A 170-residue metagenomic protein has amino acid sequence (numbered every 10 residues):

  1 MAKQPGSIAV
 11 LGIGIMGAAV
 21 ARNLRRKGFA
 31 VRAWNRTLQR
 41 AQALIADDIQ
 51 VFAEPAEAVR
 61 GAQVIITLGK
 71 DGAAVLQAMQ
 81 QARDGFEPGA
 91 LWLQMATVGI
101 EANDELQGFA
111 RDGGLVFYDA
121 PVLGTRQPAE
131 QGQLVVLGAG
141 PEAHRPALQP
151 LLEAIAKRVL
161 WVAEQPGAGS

Functional and structural regions predicted by a protein language model:
M1-T67, R126: NAD(P)+-binding Rossmann beta1-loop-alpha1 motif at the extreme N-terminus of oxidoreductases
G6-I8, A90, L134: Nucleotide donor/acceptor-binding cores
I8-G12, W92, F117-D119: Short glycine-aspartate micro-motif
I13, T67-L68, M95-A96, L137 (+1 more regions): Glycine- and other small-residue-rich loops at beta-strand/loop junctions that grip anionic moieties
P55-V116: Rossmann-fold NAD(P) dinucleotide-binding segment
V98-S170: Rossmann-fold dinucleotide-binding core
